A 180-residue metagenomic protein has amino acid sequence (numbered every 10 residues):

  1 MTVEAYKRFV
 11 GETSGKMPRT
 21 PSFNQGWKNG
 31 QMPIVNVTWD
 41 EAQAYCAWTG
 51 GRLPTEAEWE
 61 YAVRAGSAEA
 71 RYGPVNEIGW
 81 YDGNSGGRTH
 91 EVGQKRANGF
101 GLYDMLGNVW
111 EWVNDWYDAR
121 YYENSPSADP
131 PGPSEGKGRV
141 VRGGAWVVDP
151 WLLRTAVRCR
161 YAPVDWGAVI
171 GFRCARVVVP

Functional and structural regions predicted by a protein language model:
M1-P74, N114-Y122, R176-P180: Active-site microenvironments of metalloenzymes and redox enzymes
W27, S67-A68, S85-R88, M105-P180: Surface-exposed recognition segments
G30, T49, P74-E77, R88-E91 (+2 more regions): Cysteine-rich, disulfide-stabilized extracellular repeat modules
G30-P33, V92, A97, R158-V164: Active-site rim elements
E77-L102: A short, contiguous structural element within a folded domain that forms the immediate neighborhood of a functional site
